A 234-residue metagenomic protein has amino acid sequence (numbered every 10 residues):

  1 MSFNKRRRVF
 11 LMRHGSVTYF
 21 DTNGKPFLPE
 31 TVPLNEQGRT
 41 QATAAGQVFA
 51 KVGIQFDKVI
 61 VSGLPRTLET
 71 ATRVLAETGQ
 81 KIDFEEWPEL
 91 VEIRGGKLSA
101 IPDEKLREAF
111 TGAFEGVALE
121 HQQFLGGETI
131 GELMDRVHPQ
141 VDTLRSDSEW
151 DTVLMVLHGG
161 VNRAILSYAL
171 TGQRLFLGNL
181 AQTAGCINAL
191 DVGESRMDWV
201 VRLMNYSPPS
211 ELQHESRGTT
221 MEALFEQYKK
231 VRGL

Functional and structural regions predicted by a protein language model:
M1-R7, A76, Q80, E92-K105 (+2 more regions): Acidic, low-complexity terminal tails and accessory targeting/binding regions of phosphate-metabolizing enzymes
F3-N4, A44-F114, I187: Phosphate-coordination/substrate-recognition cap region in phosphate-metabolizing enzymes
F10, E85-W87, R202: General small-molecule cofactor/ligand-binding pocket signal
R13-E69, Q123-H138: Loop-to-helix element that buttresses phosphate recognition and phosphoryl-transfer chemistry
V17, V161-N162: Short active-site segment of divalent metal-dependent hydrolases/proteases that encodes the spacing between
T111-E132, E226-K230: Short glycine/proline- and acidic residue-enriched helix-loop micro-motifs that form flexible lids or anion-recognition
H158: Short basic (Lys/Arg) and small-residue
